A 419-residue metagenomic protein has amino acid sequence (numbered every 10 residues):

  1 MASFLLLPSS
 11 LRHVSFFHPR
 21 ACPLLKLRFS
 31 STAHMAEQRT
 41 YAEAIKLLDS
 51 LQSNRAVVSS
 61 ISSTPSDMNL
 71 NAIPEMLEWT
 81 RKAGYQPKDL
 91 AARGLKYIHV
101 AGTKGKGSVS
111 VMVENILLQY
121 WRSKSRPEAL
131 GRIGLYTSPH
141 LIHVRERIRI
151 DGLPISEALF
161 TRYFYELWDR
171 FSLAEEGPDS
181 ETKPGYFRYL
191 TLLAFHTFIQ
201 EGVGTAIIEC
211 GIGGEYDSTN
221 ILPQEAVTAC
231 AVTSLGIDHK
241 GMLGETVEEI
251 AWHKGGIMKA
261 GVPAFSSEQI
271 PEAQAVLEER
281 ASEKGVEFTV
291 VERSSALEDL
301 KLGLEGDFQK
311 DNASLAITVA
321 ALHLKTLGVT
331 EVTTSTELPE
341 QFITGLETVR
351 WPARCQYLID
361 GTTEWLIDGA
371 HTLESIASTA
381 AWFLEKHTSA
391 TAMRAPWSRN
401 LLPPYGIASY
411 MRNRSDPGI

Functional and structural regions predicted by a protein language model:
A2-G102, S108-G131, Y136, E176-P178: Short functional linear segments
S60-I73, L77-E78, Q86-G94, Q119-E225 (+2 more regions): ATP-dependent carboxylate-amine ligase catalytic core
M76-W79, V113, L117, T191-F198 (+2 more regions): Buried hydrophobic packing segments
H99-A101, G134-T137, I208-G211, T233 (+1 more regions): Short beta-strand segments
I133, A264, E287-T289: Hydrophobic beta-strand scaffold residues
T205-I208, S218-A231, L235-H239, E249 (+1 more regions): Nucleotide phosphate-binding/pyrophosphate-handling subdomain across enzymes that bind or process nucleotide phosphates
I212-K284, D416-G418: Conserved catalytic-core segment of NTP-binding enzymes
V291-S295: Beta-strand-loop-alpha "switch" segments that mediate conformational coupling across diverse proteins
